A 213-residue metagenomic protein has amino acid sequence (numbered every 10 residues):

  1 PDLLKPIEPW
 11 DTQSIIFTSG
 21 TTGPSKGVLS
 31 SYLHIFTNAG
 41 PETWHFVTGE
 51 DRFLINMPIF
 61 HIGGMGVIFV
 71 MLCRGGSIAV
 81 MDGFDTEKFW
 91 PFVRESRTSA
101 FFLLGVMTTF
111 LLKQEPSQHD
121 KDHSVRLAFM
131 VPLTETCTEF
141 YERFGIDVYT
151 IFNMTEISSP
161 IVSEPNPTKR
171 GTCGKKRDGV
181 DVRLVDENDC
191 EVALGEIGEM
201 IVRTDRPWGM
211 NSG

Functional and structural regions predicted by a protein language model:
D2-F17, P24, F46-R52: Conserved pre-ATP/AMP-binding loop-to-beta segment of ANL
K5-I7, G171-K176, E191: Short Gly/Pro-enriched turn/cap motifs at secondary-structure boundaries
S31-Y32: Short coil-to-helix segment of the ABC ATPase nucleotide-binding domain corresponding to the Q-loop/switch region
F36-R52, I59-S99, F110, Q114: Conserved AMP-binding/adenylation subdomain of ANL enzymes
C73, W90, E95-L103, L112-R170 (+3 more regions): Gly/Ser/Thr-rich phosphate-binding loop
C190-G213: Conserved ATP/PPi-binding loop(s) of AMP-dependent carboxylate-activating enzymes
